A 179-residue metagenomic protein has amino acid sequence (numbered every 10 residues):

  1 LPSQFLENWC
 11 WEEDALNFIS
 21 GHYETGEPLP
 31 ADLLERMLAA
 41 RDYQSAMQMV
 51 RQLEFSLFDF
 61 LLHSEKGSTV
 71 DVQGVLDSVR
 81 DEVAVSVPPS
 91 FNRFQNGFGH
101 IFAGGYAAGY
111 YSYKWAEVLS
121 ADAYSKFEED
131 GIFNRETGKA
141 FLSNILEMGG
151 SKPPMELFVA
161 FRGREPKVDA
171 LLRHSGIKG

Functional and structural regions predicted by a protein language model:
L1-G179: Cation-handling catalytic/transport regions enriched in His/Asp/Glu
